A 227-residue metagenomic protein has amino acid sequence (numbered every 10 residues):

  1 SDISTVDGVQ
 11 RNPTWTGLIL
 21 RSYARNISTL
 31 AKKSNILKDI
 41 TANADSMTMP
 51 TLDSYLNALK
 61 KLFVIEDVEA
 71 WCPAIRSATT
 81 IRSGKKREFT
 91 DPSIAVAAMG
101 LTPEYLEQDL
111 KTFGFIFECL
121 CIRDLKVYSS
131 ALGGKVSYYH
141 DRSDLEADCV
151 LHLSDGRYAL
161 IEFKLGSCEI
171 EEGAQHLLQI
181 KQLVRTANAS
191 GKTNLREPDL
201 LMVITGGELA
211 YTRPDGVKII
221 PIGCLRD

Functional and structural regions predicted by a protein language model:
S1-R157: Accessory nucleic acid-recognition modules appended to NTPase machines
E88, S137, A159-I161, M202-I204 (+1 more regions): Hydrophobic/aromatic beta-strand patches that form the interior of the parallel beta-sheet core in alpha/beta enzyme
I94, S143, S167, E208-A210: Conserved nucleotide-binding/hydrolysis micro-motifs of P-loop NTPases
A97, I170-E172, A210-P214: Switch/connector loops and helix/strand junctions flanking conserved nucleotide-binding motifs in nucleotide-processing
Y105-L106, G173-I180: Short, surface-exposed loop/helix-turn segments at secondary-structure junctions that function as lids/hinges flanking
Y158-C168, H176: Active-site ExK catalytic segment of metal-dependent nucleases
Q182-L200: Short mixed-charge
I204-D227: Domain-level recognition of nuclease-like catalytic cores that cleave nucleotide substrates
